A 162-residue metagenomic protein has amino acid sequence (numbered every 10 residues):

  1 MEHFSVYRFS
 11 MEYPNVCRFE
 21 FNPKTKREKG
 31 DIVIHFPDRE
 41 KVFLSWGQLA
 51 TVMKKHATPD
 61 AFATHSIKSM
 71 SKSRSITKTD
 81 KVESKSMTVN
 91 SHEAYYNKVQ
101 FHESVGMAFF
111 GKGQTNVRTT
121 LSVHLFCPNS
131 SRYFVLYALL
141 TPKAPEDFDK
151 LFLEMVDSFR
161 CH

Functional and structural regions predicted by a protein language model:
M1, V16-R18, N22-T25, I76-T79 (+2 more regions): Short glycine-aromatic motifs
H3, Y7-S71: Secretory pathway targeting signatures of secreted, lumenal, and periplasmic proteins
E12-V16, R39, N90-H92, F126-Y133: Short, solvent-exposed coil/turn segments at beta-strand boundaries
V16-F19, S130-H162: Surface-exposed amphipathic alpha-helical segments
K41, T115-T119, Y133: Short, mixed charged/polar active-site loops that provide acid/base catalysis or chelate metal/phosphate cofactors
V42-S45, Y95-Y96, S131-L136: Glycine-rich, often proline-containing surface loops adjacent to acidic residues and nearby aromatics that form
L49-T51, S104, T141-P142: A short, flexible beta-alpha/helix-coil linker loop
T64-C127: Signature of long, low-cysteine stretches enriched in small and polar/charged residues
